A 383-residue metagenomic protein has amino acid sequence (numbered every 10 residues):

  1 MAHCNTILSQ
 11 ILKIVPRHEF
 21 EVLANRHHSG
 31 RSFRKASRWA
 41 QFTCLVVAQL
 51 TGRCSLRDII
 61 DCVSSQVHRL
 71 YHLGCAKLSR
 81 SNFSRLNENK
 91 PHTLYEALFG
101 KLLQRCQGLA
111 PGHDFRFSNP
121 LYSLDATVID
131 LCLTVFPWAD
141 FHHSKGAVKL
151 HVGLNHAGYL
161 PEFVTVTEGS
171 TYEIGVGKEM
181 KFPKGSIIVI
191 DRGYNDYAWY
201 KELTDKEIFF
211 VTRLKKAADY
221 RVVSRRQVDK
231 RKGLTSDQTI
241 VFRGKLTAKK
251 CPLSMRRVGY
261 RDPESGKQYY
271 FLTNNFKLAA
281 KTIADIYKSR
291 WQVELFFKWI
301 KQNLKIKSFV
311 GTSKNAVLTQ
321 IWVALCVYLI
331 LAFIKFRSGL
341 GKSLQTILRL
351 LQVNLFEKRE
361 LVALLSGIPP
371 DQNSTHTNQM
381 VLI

Functional and structural regions predicted by a protein language model:
M1-D58, C62, E88-K90, A97-K101 (+2 more regions): Single, function-defining residue in the core of a domain
S64-L73: Extended, structured, electrostatic nucleic-acid-contact surfaces
L73-H92: Major-groove recognition helix of helix-turn-helix-like DNA-binding domains
Q104-H113, I174: A short, well-structured juxtamembrane/interface segment
A139: A glycine- and small-aliphatic-rich helix-loop capping segment at beta-alpha/alpha-beta transitions that lines
